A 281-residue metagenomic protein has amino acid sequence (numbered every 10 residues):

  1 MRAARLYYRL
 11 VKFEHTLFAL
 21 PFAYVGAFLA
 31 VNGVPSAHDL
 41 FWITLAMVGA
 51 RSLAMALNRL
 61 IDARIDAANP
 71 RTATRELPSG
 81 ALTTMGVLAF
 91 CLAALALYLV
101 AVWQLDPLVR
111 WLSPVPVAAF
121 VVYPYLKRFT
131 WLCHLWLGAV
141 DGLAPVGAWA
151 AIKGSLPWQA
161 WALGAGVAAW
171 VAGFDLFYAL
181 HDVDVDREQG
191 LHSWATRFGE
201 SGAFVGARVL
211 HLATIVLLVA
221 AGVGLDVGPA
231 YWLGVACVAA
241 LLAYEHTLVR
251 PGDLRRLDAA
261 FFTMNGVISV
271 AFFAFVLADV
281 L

Functional and structural regions predicted by a protein language model:
M1-R5, M55, R59-L82, L176-S201 (+1 more regions): Cytosolic, membrane-interface loops and tails of multi-pass inner-membrane proteins
R2-R5, A213, A220-L281: Extended hydrophobic alpha-helices typical of membrane-associated regions
R5-E14, F18, A81, K127 (+2 more regions): Membrane interfacial helix-start motif at the N-side
R5-R9, L45, S52, R75-A162 (+3 more regions): Intramembrane alpha-helical segments
K12-L29, S269-F273: The first (N-terminal) embedded transmembrane alpha-helix
F22-V25, L29-I61, R71, L95-L99 (+4 more regions): Membrane-embedded alpha-helical segments that form the functional core of polytopic membrane enzymes, especially those
L29, G33, W103-L105, L126 (+3 more regions): Helix-loop junctions at the membrane-solvent interface of multi-pass transporters, primarily the C-terminal
L40-M47, A63-P114, E188-V227, Y231-L233: Multi-pass membrane catalytic core of lipid/isoprenoid biosynthesis enzymes
